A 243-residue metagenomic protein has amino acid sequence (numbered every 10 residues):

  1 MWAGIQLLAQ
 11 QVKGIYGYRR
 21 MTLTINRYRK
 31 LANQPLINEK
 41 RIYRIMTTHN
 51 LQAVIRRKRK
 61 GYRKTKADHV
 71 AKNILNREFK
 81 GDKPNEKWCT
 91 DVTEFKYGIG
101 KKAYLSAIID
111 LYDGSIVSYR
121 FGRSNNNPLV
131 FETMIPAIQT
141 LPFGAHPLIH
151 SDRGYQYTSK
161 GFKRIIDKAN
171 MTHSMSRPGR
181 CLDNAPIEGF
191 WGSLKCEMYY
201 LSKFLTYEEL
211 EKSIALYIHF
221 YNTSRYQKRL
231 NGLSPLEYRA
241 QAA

Functional and structural regions predicted by a protein language model:
M1-K83, R180, L236-A242: Basic, flexible linker segments flanking DNA-binding modules in nucleic acid-interacting mobile-element proteins
I5, M21, I42, M46 (+13 more regions): Mobile genetic element proteins and their domesticated derivatives, centered on retroelements and DNA transposons
K64-K66, S151-R153, S159-K160, M175-K195 (+2 more regions): RNase H-like two-metal-ion nuclease catalytic core shared by retroviral integrases and related mobile-element nucleases
G81-V117, R123-S124: An active-site-proximal beta-strand-loop segment
K101, R120-P142: Active-site beta-loop-alpha junctions of metal-dependent nucleic acid enzymes, especially the RNase H-like/DDE
D113-Y119, H173-S176, Y200-L201: Short small-residue beta-strand/loop micro-motif enriched in glycine and branched aliphatics
G122, E132, T158-S174: Surface/interface recognition patches
K163, D167-M171, S193-A243: C-terminal domain-tail junction helix/linker
